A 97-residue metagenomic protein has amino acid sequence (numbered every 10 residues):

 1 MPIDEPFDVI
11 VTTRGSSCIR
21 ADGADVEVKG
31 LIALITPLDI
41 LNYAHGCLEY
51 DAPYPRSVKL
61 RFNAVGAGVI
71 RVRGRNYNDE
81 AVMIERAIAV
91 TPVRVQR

Functional and structural regions predicted by a protein language model:
M1-R97: Exposed, flexible binding/inhibitory loops of compact, secreted disulfide-stabilized domains
